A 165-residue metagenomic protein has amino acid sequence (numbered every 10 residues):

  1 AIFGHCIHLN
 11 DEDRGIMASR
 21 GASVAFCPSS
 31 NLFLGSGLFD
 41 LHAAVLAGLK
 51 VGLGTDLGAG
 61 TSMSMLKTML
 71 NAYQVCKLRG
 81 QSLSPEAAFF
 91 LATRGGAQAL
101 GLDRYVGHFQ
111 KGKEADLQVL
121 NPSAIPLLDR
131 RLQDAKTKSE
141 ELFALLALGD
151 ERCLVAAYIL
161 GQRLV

Functional and structural regions predicted by a protein language model:
A1-A59, S82: Active-site core of metal-dependent hydrolases
C6-I7, K77, S123, Q162: Flexible loop residues that form catalytic and substrate-binding hotspots at small-molecule/glycan-binding clefts
I16, Q81-S82, K111, A147-D150: Solvent-exposed alpha-helices and their adjacent loops that cap or buttress functional pockets in soluble metabolic
G21-V24, A43-L46, N71-Q74, K136-E141 (+1 more regions): Short, low-complexity, polar/charged sequence segments that are solvent-exposed and flexible
S29-S30, R79, Y105, L142-A144: Glycine-rich, flexible loop/turn motifs
D40-D129: His/Asp/Glu-enriched, well-ordered alpha-helical/loop segment that forms or immediately abuts the divalent-metal
E114-V165: C-terminal cap of metal-dependent C-N hydrolases
